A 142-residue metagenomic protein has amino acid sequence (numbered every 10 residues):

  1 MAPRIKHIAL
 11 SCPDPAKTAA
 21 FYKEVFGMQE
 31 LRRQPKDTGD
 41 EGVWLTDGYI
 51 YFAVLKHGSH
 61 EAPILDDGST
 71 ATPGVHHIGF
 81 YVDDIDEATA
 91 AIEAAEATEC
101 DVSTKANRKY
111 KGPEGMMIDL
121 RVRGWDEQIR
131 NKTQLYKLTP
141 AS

Functional and structural regions predicted by a protein language model:
M1-A19, V75-F80, G124-S142: N-terminal beta-strand motif that seeds the catalytic metal site of vicinal oxygen chelate
A2, A9-F52, C100: Core segments of cupin and vicinal oxygen chelate
R4-P13, V43-T46, L65-A91, A106-G112 (+1 more regions): Vicinal oxygen chelate
P15, D37-G39, H57-E61, T72 (+4 more regions): Short, surface-exposed, polar/charged, turn-prone segments marking secondary-structure boundaries
K17-A20, E24, D86-A94: Replace "anionic and nucleotidyl ligands
K23-V25, H60, A94-A95, L135: Short, glycine/charged-enriched secondary-structure capping and boundary segments
Q29-S69, K111, M117-G124: Conserved short beta-strand elements that form part of the metal-binding/catalytic scaffold of enzyme active sites
T89-S142: Vicinal oxygen chelate
